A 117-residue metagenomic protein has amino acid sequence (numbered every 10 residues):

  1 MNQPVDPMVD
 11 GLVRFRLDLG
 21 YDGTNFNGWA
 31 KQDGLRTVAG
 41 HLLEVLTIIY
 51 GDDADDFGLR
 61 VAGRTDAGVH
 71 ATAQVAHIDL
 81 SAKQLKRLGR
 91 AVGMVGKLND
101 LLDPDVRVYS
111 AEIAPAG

Functional and structural regions predicted by a protein language model:
N2-G117: Structured-RNA-binding interfaces characteristic of tRNA pseudouridine synthases
